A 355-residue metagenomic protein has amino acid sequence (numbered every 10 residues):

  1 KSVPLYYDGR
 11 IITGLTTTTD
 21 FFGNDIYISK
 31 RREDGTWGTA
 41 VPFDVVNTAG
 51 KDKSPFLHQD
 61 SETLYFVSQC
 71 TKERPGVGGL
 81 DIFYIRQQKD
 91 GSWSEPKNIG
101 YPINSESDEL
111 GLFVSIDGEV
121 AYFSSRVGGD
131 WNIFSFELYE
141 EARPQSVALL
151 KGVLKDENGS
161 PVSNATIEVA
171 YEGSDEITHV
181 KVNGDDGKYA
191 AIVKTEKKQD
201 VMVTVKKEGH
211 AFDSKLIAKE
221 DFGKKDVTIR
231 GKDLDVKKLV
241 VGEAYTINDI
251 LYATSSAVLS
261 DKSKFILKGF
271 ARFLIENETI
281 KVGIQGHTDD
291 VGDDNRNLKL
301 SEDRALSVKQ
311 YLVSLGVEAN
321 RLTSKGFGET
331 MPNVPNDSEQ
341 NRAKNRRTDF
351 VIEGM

Functional and structural regions predicted by a protein language model:
K1-V153, E157, H179, I192-K194 (+2 more regions): Short, conserved micro-motifs composed of acidic
L15, S68, I250-L251, S256 (+1 more regions): Short, histidine-centered active-site or binding-site loop motifs used for metal coordination, general acid-base
G38, V120-Y122, G187-Y189, K207 (+1 more regions): Residue-level detection of beta-strand scaffold positions
A40, S256, K264, K268-A271 (+2 more regions): Extracytoplasmic/secreted envelope proteins and their assembly/folding machinery, especially bacterial periplasmic
P42-V45, N98, L251, V258 (+2 more regions): Conserved beta-strand positions that form and line the central face of beta-propeller blades
G76, N277, Q285-M355: Periplasmic OmpA-like peptidoglycan-binding domain that tethers envelope proteins to the cell wall
E141-K281, G354-M355: Periplasmic peptidoglycan-binding/tethering modules of Gram-negative envelope proteins
